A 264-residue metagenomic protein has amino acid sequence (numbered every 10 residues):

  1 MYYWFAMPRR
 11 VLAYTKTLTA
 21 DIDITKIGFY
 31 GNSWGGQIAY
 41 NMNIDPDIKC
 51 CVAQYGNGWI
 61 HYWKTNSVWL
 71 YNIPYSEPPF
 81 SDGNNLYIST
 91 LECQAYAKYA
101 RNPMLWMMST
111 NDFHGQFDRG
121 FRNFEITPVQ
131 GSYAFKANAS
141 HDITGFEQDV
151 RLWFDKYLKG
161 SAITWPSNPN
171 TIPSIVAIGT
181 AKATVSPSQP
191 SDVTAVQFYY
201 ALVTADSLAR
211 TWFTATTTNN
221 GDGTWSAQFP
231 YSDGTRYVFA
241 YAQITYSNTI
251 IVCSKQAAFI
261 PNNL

Functional and structural regions predicted by a protein language model:
M1-A20: Alpha/beta-hydrolase active-site loop
D21-S33: Alpha/beta-hydrolase fold nucleophile elbow
F29-G31, Q54, M107: Short beta-strand immediately N-terminal to the catalytic nucleophile in serine-hydrolase-like folds
I38-S81, A134-A137, D142-Q148: Hydrolase active-site cap/lid region
W63-E125: The feature captures the conserved acid-bearing segment of alpha/beta-hydrolase catalytic domains
L152-Y200, D206, F213-S232: Surface beta-strand/loop "capping" patches
T235-N248: Short, aromatic- and glycine-rich surface loops/edge beta-strands on solvent-exposed regions
T249-L264: Short beta-strand elements
